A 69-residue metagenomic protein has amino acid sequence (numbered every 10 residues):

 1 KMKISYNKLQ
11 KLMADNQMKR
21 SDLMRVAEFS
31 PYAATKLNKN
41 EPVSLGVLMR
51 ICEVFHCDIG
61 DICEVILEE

Functional and structural regions predicted by a protein language model:
K1-D22: A short, Lys/Arg-rich alpha-helix, primarily the initiator
A14, R25, E53: Alpha-helical residues within the helix-turn-helix
S21, Y32, G60: Key DNA-contact positions within bacterial/archaeal DNA-binding proteins
E28-V43: Recognition helix of helix-turn-helix/homeodomain-like DNA-binding domains that insert into the DNA major groove
N40-E53: Short, basic-rich loop-to-helix N-cap that marks the start of a DNA-contacting helix
H56-E69: Short C-terminal boundary/hinge segments that cap the last helix of small helical domains
